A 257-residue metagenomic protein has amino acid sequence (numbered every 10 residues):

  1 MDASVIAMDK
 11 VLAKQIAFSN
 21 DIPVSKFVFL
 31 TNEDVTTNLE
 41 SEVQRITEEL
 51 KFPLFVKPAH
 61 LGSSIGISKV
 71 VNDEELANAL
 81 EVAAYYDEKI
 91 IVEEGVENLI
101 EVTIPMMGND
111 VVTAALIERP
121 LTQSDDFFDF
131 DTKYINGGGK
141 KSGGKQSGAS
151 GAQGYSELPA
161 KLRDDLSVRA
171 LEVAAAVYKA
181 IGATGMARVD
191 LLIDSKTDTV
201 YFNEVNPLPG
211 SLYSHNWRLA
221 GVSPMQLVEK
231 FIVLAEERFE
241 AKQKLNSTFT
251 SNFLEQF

Functional and structural regions predicted by a protein language model:
S4-L99: Active-site nucleotide/adenylate-binding loops and adjacent lid/helix of ATP-dependent enzymes
D21-P23, A180-T184: Short secondary-structure junctions
V71-S147, K161-D165, V200: Phosphate-binding site of ATP-dependent enzymes
Y85-K89, R169-A176: Short Pro/Gly-enriched beta-strand edge/turn motifs at strand-loop
I90-E94, V102-T103, G182-K196: A short glycine-rich, hydrophobically flanked beta-strand micro-motif that places a catalytic Asp/Glu for divalent metal
N136, G148-A149, G154-E157, N252-F257: ATP-dependent carboxylate/acyl-activation modules
K161, D165, S195-F257: C-terminal active-site "lid" helix and adjoining low-complexity regulatory extension at the edge of ATP-using catalytic
